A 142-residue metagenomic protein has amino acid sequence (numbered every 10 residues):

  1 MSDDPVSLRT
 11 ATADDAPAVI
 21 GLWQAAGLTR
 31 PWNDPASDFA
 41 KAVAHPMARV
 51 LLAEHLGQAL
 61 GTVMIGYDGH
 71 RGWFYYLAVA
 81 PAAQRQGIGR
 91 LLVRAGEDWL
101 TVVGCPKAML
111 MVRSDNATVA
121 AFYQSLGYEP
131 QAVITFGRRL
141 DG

Functional and structural regions predicted by a protein language model:
P5-V19: A short beta-loop-alpha structural element at the N-terminal edge of CoA-dependent acyl/N-acetyltransferase catalytic
K41-L52, W73: A short helix-loop-beta-strand connector motif used in the catalytic cores of GNAT acetyltransferases and, in some
L52, Q58-G66, W73-A78: Conserved beta-strand in the GNAT
G66-Y75, Q84, E129-Q131: A conserved beta-turn-beta hairpin within the catalytic core of GNAT-like acetyltransferases that forms part
L77-Q84, R113: A short, internal acetyl-CoA/4′-phosphopantetheine-binding micro-motif in the GNAT/acyltransferase core
R85-D98, S125: Conserved acetyl-CoA-binding loop-helix of GNAT-fold acetyltransferases
V93, L100-V112: Conserved GNAT acetyl-CoA-binding A-motif
L110-V119, G137-D141: Conserved beta-strand-loop-alpha-helix junction that forms the acyl-donor binding cleft
